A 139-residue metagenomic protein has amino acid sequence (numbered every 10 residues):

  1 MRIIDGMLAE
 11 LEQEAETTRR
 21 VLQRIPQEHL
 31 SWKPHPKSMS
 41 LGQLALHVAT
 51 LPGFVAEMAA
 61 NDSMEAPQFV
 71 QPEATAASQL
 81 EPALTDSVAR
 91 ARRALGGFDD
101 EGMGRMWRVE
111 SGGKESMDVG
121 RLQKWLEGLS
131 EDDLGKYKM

Functional and structural regions predicted by a protein language model:
M1-R2: Absolute protein N-terminus
L8-Q23, Q27-V70, M106-M139: Short, contiguous alpha-helical
E57-D100: Helix-adjacent hinge/juxtasegments
M103: A Lys/Arg-rich helix-loop hairpin that forms a DNA/phosphate-binding surface
